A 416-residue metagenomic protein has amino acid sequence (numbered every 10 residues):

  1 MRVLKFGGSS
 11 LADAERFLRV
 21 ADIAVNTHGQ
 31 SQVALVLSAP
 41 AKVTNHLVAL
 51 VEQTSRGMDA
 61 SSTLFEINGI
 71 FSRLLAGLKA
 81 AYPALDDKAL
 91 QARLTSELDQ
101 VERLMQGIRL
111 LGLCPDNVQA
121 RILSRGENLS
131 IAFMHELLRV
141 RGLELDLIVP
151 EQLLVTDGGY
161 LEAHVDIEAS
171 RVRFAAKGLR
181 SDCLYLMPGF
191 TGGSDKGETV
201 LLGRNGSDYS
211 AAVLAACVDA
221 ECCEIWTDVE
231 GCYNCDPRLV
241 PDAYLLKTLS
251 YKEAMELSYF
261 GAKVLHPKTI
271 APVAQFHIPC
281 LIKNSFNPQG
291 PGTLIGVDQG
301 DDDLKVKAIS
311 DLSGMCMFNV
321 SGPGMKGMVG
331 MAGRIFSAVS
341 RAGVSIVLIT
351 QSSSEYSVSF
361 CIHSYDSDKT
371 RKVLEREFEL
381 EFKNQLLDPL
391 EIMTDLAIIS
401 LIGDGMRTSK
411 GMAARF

Functional and structural regions predicted by a protein language model:
M1-L265, I270, C361: Nucleotide/pyrophosphate-binding catalytic subdomain
R141, F276, A342: Conserved dinucleotide-binding and phosphotransfer motif residues
E151, F190-T191, V229, N284-F286 (+4 more regions): A broadly conserved detector of short glycine/acidic/proline-rich loop/turn motifs that flank catalytic sites and bind
H164, P241, C280, Q299-G300 (+1 more regions): Alpha-helix boundary/capping detector
P279-P291, S313-G314: Active-site C-terminal subdomain of aminotransferase-like
P291-F416: A conserved regulatory-domain signal marking ACT and ACT-like small-molecule sensing domains and adjacent regulatory
